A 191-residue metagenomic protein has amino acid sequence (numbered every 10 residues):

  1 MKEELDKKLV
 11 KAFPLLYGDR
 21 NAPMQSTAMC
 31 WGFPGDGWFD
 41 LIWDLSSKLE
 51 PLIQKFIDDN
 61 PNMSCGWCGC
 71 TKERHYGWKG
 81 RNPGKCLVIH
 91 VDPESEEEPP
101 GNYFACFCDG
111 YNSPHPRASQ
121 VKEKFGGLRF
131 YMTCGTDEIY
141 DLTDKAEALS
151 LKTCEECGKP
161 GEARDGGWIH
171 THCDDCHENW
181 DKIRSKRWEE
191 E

Functional and structural regions predicted by a protein language model:
M1-S46, E50: General detector of N-terminal leader/presequence modules that precede the first folded domain
K55-S64, Y76-G77, H90-G101, T143-K152 (+1 more regions): Short, flexible, mixed-charge glycine/proline-rich loop motifs that serve as phosphate/nucleic-acid-contacting
C65-C68, P83-C86, A105-C106, C154-C157 (+1 more regions): Short cysteine-rich clusters marking metal-coordination/redox-active sites
G69-H75, H90, G110, G161 (+1 more regions): Cys/His-rich microdomains that often coordinate metals
G84-S95, C108-H115, T133-T143, E156: Short Cys/His-rich Zn2+-coordinating modules
E96-G110, N179-E190: Short metal-binding segments enriched for Cys and/or His
S119-S150: Long, amphipathic alpha-helical segments that form or neighbor coiled-coils/leucine zippers used for dimerization
D141-E191: Cys/His-clustered metal-coordination modules, chiefly Zn-binding fingers
